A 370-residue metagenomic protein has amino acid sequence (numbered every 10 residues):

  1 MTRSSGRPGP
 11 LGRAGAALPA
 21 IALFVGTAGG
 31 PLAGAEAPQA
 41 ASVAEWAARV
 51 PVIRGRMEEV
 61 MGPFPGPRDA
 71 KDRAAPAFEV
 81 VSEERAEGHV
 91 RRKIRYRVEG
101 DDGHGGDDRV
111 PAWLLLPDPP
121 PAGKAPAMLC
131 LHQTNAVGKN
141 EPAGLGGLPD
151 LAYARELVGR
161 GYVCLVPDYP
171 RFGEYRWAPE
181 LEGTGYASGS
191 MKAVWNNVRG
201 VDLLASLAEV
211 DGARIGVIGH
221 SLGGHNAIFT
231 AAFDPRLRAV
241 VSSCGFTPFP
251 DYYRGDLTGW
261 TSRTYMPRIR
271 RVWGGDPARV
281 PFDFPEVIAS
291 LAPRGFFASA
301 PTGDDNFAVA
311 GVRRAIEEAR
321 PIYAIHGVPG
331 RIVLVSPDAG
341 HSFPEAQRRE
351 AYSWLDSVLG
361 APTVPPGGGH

Functional and structural regions predicted by a protein language model:
M1-L11: N-terminal secretory signal peptides that target proteins for export/translocation
A14-A28: Bacterial N-terminal signal peptides
K71-P121: N-terminal cap/lid segment of alpha/beta-hydrolase-fold proteins
K124, C130-S206, F233, Y253-R254: Cap/lid segment of the alpha/beta-hydrolase catalytic domain
T184, C244-V287, A308-I316, A324-V328: Mobile cap/lid helix-loop segments that gate and shape the active-site cleft of serine hydrolases
R199-T261, R268: Primarily recognizes the serine-hydrolase "nucleophile elbow" in alpha/beta-hydrolase and SGNH/GDSL folds
A292, A298-F307, D338: Conserved strand-to-loop "acid loop" that flanks and positions the catalytic carboxylate
E317-H370: C-terminal catalytic histidine-bearing segment of alpha/beta-hydrolase fold enzymes
